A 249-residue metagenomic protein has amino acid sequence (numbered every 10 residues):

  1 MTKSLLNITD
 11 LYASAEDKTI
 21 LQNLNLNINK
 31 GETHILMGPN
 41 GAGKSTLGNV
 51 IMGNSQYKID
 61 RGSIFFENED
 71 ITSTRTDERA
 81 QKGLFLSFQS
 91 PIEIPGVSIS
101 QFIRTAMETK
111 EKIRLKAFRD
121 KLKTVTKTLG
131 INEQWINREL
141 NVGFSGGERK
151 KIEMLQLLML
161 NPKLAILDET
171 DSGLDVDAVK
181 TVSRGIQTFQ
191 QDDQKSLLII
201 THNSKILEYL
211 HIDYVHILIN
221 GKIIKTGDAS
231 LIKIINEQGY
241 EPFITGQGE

Functional and structural regions predicted by a protein language model:
L6, I20-N23: Conserved structural motif at the start of ABC-family nucleotide-binding domains
M37-P39: The feature captures the beta-strand-to-loop junction immediately N-terminal to the Walker
L47, E153-M154: Hydrophobic anchor residue at the start of the ABC signature
S63-R79, N141: ABC ATPase NBD Q-loop/coupling interface
S90, G96-K110, K121: Q-loop/switch helix immediately C-terminal to the Walker
L157-L158: ABC ATPase C-loop
I166-D171, D177: Walker B catalytic motif
Y214, L218, K222-I244: Conserved beta-strand-loop-alpha-helix hinge in the C-terminal portion of ABC ATPase nucleotide-binding domains
